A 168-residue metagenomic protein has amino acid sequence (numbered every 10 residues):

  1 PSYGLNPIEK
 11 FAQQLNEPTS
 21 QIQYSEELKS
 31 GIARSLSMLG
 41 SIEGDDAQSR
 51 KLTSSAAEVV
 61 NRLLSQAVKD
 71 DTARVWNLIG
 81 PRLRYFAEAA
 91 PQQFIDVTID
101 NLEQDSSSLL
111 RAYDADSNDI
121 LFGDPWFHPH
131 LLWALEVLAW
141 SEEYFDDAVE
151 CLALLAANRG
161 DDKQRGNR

Functional and structural regions predicted by a protein language model:
P1-R168: Non-catalytic all-alpha helical scaffold/repeat segments
